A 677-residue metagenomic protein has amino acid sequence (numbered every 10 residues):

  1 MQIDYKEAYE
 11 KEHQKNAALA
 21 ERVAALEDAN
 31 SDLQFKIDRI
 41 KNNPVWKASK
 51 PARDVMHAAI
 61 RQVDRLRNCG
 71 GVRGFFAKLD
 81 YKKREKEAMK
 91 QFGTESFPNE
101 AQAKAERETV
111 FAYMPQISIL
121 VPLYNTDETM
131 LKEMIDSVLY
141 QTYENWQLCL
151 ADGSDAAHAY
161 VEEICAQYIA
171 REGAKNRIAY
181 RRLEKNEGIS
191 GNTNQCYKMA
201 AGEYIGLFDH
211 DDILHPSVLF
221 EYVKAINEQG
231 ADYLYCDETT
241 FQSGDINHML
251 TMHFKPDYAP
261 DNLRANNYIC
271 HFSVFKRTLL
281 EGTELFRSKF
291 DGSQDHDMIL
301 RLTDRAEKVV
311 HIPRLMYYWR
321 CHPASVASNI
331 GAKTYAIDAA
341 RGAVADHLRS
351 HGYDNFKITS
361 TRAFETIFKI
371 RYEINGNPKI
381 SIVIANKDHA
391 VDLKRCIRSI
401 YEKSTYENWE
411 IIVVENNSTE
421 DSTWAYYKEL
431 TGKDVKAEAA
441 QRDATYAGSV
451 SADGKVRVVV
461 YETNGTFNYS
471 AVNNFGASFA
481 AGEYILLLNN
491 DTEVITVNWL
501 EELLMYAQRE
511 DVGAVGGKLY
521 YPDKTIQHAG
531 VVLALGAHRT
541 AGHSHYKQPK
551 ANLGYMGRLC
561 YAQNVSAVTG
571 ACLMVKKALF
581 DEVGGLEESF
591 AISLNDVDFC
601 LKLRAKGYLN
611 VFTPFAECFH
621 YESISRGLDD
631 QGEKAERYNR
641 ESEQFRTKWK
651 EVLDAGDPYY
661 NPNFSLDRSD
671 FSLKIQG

Functional and structural regions predicted by a protein language model:
M1-K104, E108-Y113, E651, Y659: Boundary detector for helix-to-coil junctions that initiate low-complexity/charged tails
F75-A332, D346: Nucleotide-sugar donor-binding/catalytic module of glycosyltransferases that assemble extracellular/cell-envelope
T126-Y140, Y160, H389-S404, Y426: Short, well-formed alpha-helical segments that are part of the catalytic scaffolds of diverse glycosyltransferases
L139-R182, Y401-E462: Acidic donor-binding segment of Leloir-type glycosyltransferases
L183-A200, T463-A480, N498: Glycine-rich, basic loop-to-helix element that forms the pyrophosphate-binding segment of sugar-nucleotide handling
S190, K198, H248-V274, T278 (+4 more regions): A recurrent flexible, glycine/aromatic-enriched loop bordering the glycosyltransferase active site that acts as
S217-M249, T492-H538: Conserved donor NDP-sugar-binding/catalytic core segment of glycosyltransferases
L279, K289-L315, V344, W499-L503 (+2 more regions): A short, conserved alpha-helix in the catalytic core of glycosyltransferases
